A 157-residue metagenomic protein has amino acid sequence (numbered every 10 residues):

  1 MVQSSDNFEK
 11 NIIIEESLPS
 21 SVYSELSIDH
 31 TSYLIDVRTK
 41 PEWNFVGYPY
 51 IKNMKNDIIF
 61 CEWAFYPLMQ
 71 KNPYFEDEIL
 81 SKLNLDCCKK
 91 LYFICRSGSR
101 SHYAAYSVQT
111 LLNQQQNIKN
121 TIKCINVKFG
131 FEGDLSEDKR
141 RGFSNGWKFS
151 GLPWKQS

Functional and structural regions predicted by a protein language model:
M1-Y33, K40-K90, S101-S157: Rhodanese-like catalytic fold shared by cysteine-dependent sulfurtransferases and DSP/PTP-type phosphatases
I94: Short, surface-exposed ligand- or partner-binding patches at beta-edge/loop junctions that are enriched in aromatics
G98: Conserved G/P- and acidic residue-centered "switch" motifs that form tight phosphate/ATP-binding loops in soluble
